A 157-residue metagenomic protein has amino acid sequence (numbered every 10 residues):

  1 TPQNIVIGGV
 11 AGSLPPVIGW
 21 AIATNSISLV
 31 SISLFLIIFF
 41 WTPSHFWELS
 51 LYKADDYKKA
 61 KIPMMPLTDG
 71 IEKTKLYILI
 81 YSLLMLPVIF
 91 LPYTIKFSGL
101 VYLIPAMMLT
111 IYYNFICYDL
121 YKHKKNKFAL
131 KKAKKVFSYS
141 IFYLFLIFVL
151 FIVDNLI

Functional and structural regions predicted by a protein language model:
T1, S82-S138: Transmembrane helix-loop-helix
T1-A23: Intramembrane alpha-helical segments
V6, S31-F35, K75, L79 (+1 more regions): Hydrophobic alpha-helical transmembrane segments
V10, L36, I80-L83, F142: Hydrophobic residues within alpha-helical transmembrane segments of multi-pass solute transporters/permease subunits
P15-L36, F90-Y102, F151-I157: Helix-coil boundary and interhelical linker segments in multi-pass alpha-helical membrane proteins
F35-K53, L109-L120: Transmembrane alpha-helical segments that form the membrane-embedded catalytic/substrate-channel core of multi-pass
F40-F90, K96: Solvent-exposed interhelical
K134-N155: Final/C-terminal transmembrane alpha-helix of multipass membrane proteins
